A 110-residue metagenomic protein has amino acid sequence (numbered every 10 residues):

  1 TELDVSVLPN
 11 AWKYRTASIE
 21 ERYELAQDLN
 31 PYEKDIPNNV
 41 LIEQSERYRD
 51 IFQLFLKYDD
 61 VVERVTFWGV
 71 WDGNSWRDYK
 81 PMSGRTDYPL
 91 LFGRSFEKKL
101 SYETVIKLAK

Functional and structural regions predicted by a protein language model:
T1-E2: Short acidic/histidine-rich active-site segments
V7-V61, T66-K110: Aromatic-rich peripheral "rim/lid" segments of glycoside hydrolase catalytic domains that contact and position glycan
